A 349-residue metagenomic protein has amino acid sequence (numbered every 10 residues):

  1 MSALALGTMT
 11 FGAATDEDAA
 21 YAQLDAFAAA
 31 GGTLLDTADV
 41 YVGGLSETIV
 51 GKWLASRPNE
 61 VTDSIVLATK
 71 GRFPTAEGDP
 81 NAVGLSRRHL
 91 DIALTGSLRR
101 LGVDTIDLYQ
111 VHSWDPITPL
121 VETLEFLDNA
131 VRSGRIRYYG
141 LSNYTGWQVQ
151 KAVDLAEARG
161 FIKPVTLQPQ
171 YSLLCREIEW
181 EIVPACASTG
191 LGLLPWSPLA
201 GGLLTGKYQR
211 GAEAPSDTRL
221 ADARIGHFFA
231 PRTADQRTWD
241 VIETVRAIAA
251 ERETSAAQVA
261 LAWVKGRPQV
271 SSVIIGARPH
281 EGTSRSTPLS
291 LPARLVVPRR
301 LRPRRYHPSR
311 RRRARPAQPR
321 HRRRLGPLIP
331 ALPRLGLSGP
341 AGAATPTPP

Functional and structural regions predicted by a protein language model:
M1-F11, A68-N81, T105, Q110: N-terminal small/glycine-rich loop or linker at the start of catalytic domains across soluble metabolic enzymes
M1-L4, G31-L34, N59-I65, V103-D107 (+5 more regions): Short, well-ordered coil/turn segments that N-cap beta-strands
M1-V66: N-terminal binding-site loop/beta-alpha segment at the start of enzyme catalytic domains that lines or forms
L6, A20, L35, V50 (+12 more regions): Conserved, mostly hydrophobic/aromatic
M9-F11, A38-V40, K70-P74, V111-W114 (+5 more regions): Active-site beta-loop-alpha junctions enriched in small/polar residues
T15, A29, A76-E177, E181: Glycine/proline-rich, positively charged, aromatic-decorated active-site loop/lid region on the catalytic face
I178-R219, S255: Aromatic-lined glycan-binding groove of carbohydrate-active enzymes
G211-E251, G266-S271, A277-P349: Terminal-tail/helix-coil boundary detector
